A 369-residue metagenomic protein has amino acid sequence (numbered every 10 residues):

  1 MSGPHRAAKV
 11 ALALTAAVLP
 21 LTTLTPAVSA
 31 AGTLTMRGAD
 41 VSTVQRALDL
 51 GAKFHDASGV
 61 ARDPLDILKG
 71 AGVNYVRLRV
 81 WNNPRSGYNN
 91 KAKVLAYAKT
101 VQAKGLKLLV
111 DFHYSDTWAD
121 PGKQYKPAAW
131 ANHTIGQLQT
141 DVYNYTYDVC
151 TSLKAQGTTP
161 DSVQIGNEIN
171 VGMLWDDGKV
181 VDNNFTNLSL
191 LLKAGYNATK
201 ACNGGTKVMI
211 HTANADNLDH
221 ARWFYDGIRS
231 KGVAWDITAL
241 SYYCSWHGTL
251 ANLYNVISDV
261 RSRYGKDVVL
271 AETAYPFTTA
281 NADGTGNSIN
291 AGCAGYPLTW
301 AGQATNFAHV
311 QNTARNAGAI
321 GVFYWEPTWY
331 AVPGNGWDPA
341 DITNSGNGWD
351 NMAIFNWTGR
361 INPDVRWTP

Functional and structural regions predicted by a protein language model:
M1-A31: Secretory targeting and sorting signals
A31-I67: Boundary/entry segment of secreted carbohydrate-active catalytic domains
A39, L68, D111, V163 (+3 more regions): Conserved, mostly hydrophobic/aromatic
V41-V44, W81-N83, H113-T117, I165-N170 (+4 more regions): Active-site beta-loop-alpha junctions enriched in small/polar residues
D49-K53, D259, T278-G292, P297-A308 (+3 more regions): Aromatic-rich peripheral "rim/lid" segments of glycoside hydrolase catalytic domains that contact and position glycan
V60-A129, V181-M209, Y254-R263: Aromatic-lined substrate-binding rim segments of carbohydrate-active enzymes
P64-L65, N203-K207, R222-G292, A308-N316: Glycoside hydrolase catalytic-domain groove-lining segments
N90-A92, D120-G227, V233-W235, G248-N255 (+1 more regions): Active-site cleft segment of glycoside hydrolase catalytic domains centered on the general acid/base Glu
